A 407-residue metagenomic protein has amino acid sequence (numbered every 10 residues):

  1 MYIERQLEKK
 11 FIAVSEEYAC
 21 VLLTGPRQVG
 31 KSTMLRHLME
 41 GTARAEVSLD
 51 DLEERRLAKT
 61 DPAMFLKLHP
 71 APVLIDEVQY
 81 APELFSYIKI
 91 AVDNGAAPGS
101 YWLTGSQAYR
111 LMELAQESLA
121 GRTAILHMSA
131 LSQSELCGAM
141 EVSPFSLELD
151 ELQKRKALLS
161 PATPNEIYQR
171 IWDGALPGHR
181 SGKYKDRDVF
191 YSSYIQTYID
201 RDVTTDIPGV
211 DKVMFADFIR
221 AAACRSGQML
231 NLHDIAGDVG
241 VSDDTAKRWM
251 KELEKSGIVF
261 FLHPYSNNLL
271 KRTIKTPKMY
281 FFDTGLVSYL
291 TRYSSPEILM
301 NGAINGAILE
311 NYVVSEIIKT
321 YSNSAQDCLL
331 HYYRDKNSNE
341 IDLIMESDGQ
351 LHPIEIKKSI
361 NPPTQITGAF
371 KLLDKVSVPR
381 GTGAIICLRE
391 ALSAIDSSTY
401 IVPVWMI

Functional and structural regions predicted by a protein language model:
M1-E16: N-terminal pre-Walker A segment at the start of P-loop NTPase domains
L23: Hydrophobic anchor at the beta1->P-loop junction of P-loop NTPases
K31: Conserved lysine of the Walker
M34: Hydrophobic positions on the alpha1 helix immediately C-terminal to the Walker A/P-loop
F85-L103, Q107-Y109, Q116-E117: Conserved catalytic/switch belt of AAA+ P-loop NTPases
A108, M112-C224, Q228: Interdomain motor-coupling "hinge/lid" segment immediately C-terminal to the ATP-binding subdomain of NTP-driven enzymes
R180-L351: Accessory nucleic acid-recognition modules appended to NTPase machines
R389-I407: Domain-level recognition of nuclease-like catalytic cores that cleave nucleotide substrates
